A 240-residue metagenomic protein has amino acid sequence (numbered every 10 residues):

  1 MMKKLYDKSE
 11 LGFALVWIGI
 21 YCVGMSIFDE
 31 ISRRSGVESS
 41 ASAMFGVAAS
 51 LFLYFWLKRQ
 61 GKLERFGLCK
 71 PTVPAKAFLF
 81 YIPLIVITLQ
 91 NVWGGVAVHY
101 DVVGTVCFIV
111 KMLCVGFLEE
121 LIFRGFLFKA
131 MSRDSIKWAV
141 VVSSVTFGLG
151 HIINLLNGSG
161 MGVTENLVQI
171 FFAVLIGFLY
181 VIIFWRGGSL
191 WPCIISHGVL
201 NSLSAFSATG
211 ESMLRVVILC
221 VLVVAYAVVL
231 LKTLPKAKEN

Functional and structural regions predicted by a protein language model:
K3-G19, V37-A48, L57-L89, S132-A139: Interfacial transmembrane-helix boundary/kink motif in multi-pass membrane proteins
D7-K58, V102, V106-C107, K111 (+1 more regions): Alpha-helical transmembrane segments in multi-pass membrane proteins
L11-V16, K76-Y81, V106-I109, K137-V142 (+3 more regions): Hydrophobic alpha-helical transmembrane segments
I18-I27, I85-G94, S144-N154, H197-F206: Aromatic-anchored segments of alpha-helical transmembrane domains
S26, E165-L222: Functionally important transmembrane alpha-helices
K58-E64, L230-N240: Membrane-interface capping segments at transmembrane-helix boundaries
A97-I109, G158-F172, S212-M213: Juxtamembrane helix-entry segments on the extracytoplasmic side of multipass membrane proteins
L118-S144, W185-S189: Membrane-interface helix/loop boundary segments of multi-pass membrane proteins
